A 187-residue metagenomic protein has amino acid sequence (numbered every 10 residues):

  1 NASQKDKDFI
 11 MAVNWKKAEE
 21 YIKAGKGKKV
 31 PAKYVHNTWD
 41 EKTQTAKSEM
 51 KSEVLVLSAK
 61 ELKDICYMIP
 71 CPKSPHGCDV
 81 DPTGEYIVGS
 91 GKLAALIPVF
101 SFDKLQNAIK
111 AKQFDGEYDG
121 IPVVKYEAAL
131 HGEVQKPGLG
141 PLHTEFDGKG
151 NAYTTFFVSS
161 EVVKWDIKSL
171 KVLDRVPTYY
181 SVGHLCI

Functional and structural regions predicted by a protein language model:
N1-I187: Predominantly soluble domains enriched in secretory-pathway, periplasmic, or organellar proteins
